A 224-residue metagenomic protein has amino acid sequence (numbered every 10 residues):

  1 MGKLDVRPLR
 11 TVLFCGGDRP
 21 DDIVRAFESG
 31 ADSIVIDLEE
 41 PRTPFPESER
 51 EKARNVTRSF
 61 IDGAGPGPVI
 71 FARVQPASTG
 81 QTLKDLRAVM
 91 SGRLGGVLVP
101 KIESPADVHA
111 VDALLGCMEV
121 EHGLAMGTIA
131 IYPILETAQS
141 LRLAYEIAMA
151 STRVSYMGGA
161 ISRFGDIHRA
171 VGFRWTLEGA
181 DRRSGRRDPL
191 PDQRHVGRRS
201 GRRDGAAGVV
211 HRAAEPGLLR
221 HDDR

Functional and structural regions predicted by a protein language model:
M1-R224: Expand to "…catalyze enediolate/carbanion chemistry for C-C bond making/breaking, isomerization, decarboxylation
